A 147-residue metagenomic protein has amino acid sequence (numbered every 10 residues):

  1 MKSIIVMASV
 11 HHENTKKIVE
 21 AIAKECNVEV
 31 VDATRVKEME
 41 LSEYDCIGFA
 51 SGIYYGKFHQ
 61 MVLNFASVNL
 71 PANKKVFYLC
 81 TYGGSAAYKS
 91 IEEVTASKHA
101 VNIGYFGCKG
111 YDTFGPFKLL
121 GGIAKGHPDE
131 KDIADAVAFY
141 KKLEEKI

Functional and structural regions predicted by a protein language model:
S3-V6, V10, K16, K24-E29 (+1 more regions): FMN-binding flavodoxin-like domain, especially the glycine-rich phosphate-binding loop
N27-E38: A short beta-strand-loop structural module common to alpha/beta enzyme folds
